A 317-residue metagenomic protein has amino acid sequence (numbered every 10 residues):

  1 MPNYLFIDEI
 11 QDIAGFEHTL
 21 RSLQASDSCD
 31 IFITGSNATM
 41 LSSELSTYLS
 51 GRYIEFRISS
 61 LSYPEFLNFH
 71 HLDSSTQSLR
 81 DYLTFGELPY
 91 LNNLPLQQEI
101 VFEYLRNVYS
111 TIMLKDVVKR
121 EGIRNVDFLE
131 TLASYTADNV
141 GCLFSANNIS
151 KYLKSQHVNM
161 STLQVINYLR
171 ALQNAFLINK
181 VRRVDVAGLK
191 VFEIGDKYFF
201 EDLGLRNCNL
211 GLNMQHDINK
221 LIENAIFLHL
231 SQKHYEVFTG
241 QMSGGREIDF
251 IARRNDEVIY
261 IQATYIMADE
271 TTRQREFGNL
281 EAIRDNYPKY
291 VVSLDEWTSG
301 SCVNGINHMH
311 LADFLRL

Functional and structural regions predicted by a protein language model:
M1-F16: Conserved P-loop NTPase "ATPase switch" module shared by AAA+ and STAND
F6, D30-S36, R57: Structural recognition of the conserved hydrophobic beta-strand(s) that form the central parallel beta-sheet of P-loop
E17-I33, S46-T47: Conserved catalytic/switch belt of AAA+ P-loop NTPases
S36-A38, S43-L143, N179: Interdomain motor-coupling "hinge/lid" segment immediately C-terminal to the ATP-binding subdomain of NTP-driven enzymes
A38-S43, V292-S299: Short, polar loop motifs at secondary-structure junctions
Q98-V258: Accessory nucleic acid-recognition modules appended to NTPase machines
E257-A268: Active-site ExK catalytic segment of metal-dependent nucleases
E296-L317: Domain-level recognition of nuclease-like catalytic cores that cleave nucleotide substrates
